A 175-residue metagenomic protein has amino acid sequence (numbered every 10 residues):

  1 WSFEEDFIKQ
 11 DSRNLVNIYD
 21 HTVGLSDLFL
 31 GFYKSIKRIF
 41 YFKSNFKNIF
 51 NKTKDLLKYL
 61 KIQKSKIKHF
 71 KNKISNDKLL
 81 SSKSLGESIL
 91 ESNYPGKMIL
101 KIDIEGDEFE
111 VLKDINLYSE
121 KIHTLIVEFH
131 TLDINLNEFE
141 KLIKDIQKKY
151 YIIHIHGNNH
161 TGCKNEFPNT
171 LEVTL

Functional and structural regions predicted by a protein language model:
W1-L80, P95, T131-D133: SAM cofactor-binding core of SAM-dependent methyltransferases, primarily the Rossmann-like beta-alpha-beta module
D6-N17, L30, E87-L175: Conserved acidic-Pro-Pro-aromatic motif
S82-S84: Extended, non-catalytic scaffold segments that flank or surround catalytic motifs
